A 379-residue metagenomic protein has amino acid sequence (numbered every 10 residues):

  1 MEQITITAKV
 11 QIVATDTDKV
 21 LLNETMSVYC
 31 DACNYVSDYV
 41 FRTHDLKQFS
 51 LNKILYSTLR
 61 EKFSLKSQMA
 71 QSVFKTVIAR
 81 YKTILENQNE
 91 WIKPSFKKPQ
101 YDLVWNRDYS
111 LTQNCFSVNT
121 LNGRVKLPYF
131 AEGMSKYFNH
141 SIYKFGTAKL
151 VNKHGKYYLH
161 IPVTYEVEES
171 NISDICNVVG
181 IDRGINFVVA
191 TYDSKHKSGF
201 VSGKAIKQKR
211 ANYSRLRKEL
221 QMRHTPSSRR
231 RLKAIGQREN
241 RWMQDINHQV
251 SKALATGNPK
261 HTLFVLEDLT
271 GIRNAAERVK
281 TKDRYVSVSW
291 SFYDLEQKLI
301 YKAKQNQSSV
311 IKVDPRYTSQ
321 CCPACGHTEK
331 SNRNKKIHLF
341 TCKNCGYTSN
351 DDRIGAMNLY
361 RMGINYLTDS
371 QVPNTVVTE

Functional and structural regions predicted by a protein language model:
M1-E379: Nucleic-acid substrate recognition interfaces
